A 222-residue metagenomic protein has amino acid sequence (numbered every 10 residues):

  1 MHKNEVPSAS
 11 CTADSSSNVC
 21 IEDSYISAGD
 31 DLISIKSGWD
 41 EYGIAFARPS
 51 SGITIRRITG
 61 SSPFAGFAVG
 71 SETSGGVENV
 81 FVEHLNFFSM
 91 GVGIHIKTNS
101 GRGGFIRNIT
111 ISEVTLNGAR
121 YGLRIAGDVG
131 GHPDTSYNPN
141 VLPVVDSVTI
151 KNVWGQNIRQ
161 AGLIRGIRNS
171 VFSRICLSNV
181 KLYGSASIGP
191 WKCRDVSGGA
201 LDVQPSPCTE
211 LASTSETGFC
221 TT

Functional and structural regions predicted by a protein language model:
M1-T222: Extracellular/periplasmic carbohydrate-active domains that bind, remodel, or depolymerize complex polysaccharides
